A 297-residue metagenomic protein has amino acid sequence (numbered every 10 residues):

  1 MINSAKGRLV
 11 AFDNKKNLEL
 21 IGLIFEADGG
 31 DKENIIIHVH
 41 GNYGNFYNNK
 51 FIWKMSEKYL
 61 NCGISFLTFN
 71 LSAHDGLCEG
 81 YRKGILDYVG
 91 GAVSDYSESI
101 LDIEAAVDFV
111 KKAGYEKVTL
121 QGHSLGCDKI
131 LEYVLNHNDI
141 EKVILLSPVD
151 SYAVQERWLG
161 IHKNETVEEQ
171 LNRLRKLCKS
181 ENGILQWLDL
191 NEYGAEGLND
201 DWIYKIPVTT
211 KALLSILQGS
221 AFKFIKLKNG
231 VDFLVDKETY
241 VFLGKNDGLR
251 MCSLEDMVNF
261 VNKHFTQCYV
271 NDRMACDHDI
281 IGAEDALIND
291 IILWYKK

Functional and structural regions predicted by a protein language model:
M1-G30: N-terminal cap/lid segment of alpha/beta-hydrolase-fold proteins
F12, K176-K296: Serine-hydrolase catalytic core
D28-G76, G80-G84: Short, surface-exposed "cap/lid" segments of acyl-processing enzymes
Y88-K112: Alpha/beta-hydrolase active-site loop
Q121-G126, I130: Gly/Ala-rich beta-loop-alpha elbow adjacent to hydrolase catalytic centers
E132-N136: Active-site signature of alpha/beta-hydrolase-fold catalytic machinery across serine- and Asp/Cys-nucleophile hydrolases
I144-V154: Active-site nucleophile loop of the alpha/beta-hydrolase fold
